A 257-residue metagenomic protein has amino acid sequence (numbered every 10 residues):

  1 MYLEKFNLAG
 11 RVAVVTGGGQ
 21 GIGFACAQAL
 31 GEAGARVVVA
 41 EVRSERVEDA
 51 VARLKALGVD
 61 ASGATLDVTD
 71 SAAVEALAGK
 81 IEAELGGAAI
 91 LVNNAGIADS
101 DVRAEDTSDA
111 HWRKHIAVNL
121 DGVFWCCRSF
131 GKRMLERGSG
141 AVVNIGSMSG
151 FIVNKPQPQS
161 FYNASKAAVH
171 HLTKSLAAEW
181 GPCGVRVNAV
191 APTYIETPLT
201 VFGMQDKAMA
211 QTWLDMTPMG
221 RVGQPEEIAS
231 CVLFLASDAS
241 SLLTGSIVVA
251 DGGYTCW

Functional and structural regions predicted by a protein language model:
M1-K5, D101, V232-L233, T244-W257: Short C-terminal tail/terminal secondary-structure segment of NAD(P)H-dependent dehydrogenase/reductase domains
V12, G19-G21: Conserved glycine-rich cofactor-binding loop
S44-E45, T65-L77, D109, E226-E227: The beta1-alpha1 cofactor-binding region of Rossmann-like NAD(H)/NADP(H)-dependent oxidoreductases
V102-A104, S108-I116, W213: Substrate-binding pocket helix/loop in short-chain dehydrogenase/reductase
C127, S165, T173: Active-site helix of classical SDR
K132, A178-P182, S241: Alpha-helical segment proximal to the catalytic Tyr-Lys
S147: Residue(s) in the substrate-gating loop at a strand-loop-helix junction that position the organic substrate next
